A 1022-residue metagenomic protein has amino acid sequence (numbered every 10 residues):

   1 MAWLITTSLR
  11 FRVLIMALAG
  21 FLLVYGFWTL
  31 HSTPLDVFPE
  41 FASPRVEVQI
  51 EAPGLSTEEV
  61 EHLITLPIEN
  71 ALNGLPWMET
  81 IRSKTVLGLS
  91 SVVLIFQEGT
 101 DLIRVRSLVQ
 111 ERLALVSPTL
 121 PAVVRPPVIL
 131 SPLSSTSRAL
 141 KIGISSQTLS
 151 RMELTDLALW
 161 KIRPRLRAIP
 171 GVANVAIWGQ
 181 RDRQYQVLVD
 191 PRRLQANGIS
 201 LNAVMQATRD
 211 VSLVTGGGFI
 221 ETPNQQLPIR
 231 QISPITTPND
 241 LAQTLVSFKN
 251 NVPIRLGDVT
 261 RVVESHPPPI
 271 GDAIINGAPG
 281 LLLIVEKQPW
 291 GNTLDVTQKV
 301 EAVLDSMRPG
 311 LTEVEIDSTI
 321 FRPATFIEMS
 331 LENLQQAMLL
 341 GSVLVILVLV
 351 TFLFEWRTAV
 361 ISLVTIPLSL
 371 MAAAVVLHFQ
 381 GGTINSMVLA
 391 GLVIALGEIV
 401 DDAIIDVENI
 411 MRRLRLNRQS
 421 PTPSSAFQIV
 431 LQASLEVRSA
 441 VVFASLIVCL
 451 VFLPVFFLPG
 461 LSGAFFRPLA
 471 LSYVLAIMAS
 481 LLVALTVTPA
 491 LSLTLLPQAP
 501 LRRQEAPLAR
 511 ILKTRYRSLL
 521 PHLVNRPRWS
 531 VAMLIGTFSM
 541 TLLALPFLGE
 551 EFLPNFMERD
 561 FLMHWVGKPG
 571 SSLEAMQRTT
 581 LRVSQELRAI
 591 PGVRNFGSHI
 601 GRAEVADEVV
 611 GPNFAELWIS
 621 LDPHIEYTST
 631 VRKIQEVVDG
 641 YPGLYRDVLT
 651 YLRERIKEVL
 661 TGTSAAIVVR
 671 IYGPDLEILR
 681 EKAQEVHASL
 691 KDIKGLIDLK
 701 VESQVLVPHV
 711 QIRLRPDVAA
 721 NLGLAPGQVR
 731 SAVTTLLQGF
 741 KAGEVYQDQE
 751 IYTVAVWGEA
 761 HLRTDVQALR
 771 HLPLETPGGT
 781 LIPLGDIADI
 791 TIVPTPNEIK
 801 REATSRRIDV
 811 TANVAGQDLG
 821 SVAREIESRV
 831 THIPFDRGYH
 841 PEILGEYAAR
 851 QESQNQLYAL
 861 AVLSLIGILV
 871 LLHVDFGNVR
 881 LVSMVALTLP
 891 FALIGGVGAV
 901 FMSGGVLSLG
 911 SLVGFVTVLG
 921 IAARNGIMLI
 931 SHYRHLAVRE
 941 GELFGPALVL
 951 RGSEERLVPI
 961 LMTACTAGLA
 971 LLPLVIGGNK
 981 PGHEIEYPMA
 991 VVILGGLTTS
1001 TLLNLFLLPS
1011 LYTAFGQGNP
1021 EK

Functional and structural regions predicted by a protein language model:
M1-L35, L435-V437, C449, Q504-P554 (+4 more regions): Signature of alpha-helical transmembrane segments and their immediate interfacial
M1-M16, R415-Q432, L461, R467 (+7 more regions): Interfacial helix-loop-helix hairpins and adjacent transmembrane helices of multi-pass alpha-helical membrane proteins
M1-S342, F352, I384, A464 (+8 more regions): Membrane-proximal extracytoplasmic
A2, T6-R12, P289-N292, T325-N385 (+6 more regions): Interfacial segments of transmembrane alpha-helices in multi-pass membrane proteins
P323, V360, M387, V637 (+1 more regions): C-terminal transmembrane helical bundles of large multi-pass transporters and their helix-start/helix-kink determinants
I327, L331, V407, R413-F443 (+3 more regions): Helix-loop junctions and hydrophobic alpha-helical segments within the transmembrane domains of large membrane
L396-M411, R438-F457, A464-Q504, L617 (+5 more regions): Transmembrane alpha-helices and their membrane-interface boundaries in multi-pass membrane transporters and channels
P527-V637, A665, P674-E677, V686-S689 (+2 more regions): Juxtamembrane segments of multi-pass membrane proteins
